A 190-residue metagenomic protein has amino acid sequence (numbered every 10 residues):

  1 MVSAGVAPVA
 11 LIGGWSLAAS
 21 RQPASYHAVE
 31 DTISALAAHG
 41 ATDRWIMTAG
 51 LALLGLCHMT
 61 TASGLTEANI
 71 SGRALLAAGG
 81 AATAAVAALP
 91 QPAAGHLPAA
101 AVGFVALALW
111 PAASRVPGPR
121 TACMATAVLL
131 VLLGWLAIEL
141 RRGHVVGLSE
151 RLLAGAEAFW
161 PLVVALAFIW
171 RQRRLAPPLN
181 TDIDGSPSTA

Functional and structural regions predicted by a protein language model:
M1-R21: N-terminal signal-anchor transmembrane alpha helix
G13-S20, A81-A94, V128-G147: C-terminal ends of transmembrane alpha-helices and the immediately adjacent extracellular/lumenal or cytosolic loop
P23-I33: Peri-membrane helix termini and adjoining interfacial loops of integral membrane proteins
S34-L56: Interfacial helix-start motif at the membrane-water boundary
A49-T60, G103-A113, A156-I169: Hydrophobic cores of alpha-helical transmembrane segments in multi-pass inner/ER membrane proteins, independent
T60-A81, A112-V131: Transmembrane helix-loop-helix
A82-V116: Membrane-proximal helix-loop-helix units in multi-pass membrane proteins
G118-A190: Terminal transmembrane helical module of multi-pass membrane proteins
